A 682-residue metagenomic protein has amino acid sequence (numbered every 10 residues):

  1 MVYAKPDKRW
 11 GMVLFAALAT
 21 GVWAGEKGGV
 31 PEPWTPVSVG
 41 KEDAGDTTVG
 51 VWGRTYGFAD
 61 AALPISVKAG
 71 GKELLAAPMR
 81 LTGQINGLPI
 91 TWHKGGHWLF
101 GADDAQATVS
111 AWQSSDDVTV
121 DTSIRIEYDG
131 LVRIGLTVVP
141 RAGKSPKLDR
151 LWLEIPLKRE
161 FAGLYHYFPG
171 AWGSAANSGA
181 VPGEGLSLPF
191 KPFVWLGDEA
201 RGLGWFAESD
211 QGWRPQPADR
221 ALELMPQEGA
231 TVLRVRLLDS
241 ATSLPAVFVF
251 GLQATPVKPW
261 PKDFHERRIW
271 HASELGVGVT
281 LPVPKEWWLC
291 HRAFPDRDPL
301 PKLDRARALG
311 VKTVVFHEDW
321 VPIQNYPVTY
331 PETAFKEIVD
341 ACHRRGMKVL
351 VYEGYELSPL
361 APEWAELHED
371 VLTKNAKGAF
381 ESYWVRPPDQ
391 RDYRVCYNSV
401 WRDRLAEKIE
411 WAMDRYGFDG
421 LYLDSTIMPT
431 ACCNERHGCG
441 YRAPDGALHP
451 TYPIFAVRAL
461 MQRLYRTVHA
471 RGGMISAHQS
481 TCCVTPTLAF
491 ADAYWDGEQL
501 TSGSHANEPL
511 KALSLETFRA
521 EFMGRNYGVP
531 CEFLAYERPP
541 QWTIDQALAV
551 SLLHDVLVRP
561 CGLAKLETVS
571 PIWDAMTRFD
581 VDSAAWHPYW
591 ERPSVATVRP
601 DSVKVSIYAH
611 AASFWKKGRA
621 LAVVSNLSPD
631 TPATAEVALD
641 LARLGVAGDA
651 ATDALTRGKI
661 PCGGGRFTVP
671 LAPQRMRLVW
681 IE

Functional and structural regions predicted by a protein language model:
V2-M12: Bacterial N-terminal signal peptides that target proteins for export
V13-A24: Hydrophobic h-region of N-terminal signal peptides that target proteins for export in Gram-negative bacteria
V37, T48-N86, T91-V314, E318 (+4 more regions): Carbohydrate-recognition beta-sandwich/jelly-roll modules in extracellular/periplasmic carbohydrate-active proteins
L244-P245, P453, R458-L655: Active-site-proximal substrate-binding groove within the catalytic cores of carbohydrate-active enzymes
P295, T333-F335, D340, V349-Y416 (+1 more regions): Active-site-adjacent "subsite" loops/lids of carbohydrate-active enzymes
K312-W320, D389, L405-C439: Active-site groove signature of glycoside hydrolases
H317-P331, P362-N398, T430-R458: Aromatic- and acidic-residue-enriched carbohydrate-binding clefts of CAZyme catalytic domains
G663-E682: C-terminal beta-strand-rich structural cap/linker in extracellular carbohydrate-active enzymes
